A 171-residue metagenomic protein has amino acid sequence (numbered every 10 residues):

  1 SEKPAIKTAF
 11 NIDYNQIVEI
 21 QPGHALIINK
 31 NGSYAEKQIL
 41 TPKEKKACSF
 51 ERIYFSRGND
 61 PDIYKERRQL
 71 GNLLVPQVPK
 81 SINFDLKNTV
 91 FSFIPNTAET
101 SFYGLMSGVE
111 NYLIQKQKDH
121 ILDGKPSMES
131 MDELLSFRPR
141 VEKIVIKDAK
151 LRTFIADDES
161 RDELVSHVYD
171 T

Functional and structural regions predicted by a protein language model:
S1-D170: N-terminal segments that mediate ammonia production and transfer in glutamine-dependent amidotransferase systems
